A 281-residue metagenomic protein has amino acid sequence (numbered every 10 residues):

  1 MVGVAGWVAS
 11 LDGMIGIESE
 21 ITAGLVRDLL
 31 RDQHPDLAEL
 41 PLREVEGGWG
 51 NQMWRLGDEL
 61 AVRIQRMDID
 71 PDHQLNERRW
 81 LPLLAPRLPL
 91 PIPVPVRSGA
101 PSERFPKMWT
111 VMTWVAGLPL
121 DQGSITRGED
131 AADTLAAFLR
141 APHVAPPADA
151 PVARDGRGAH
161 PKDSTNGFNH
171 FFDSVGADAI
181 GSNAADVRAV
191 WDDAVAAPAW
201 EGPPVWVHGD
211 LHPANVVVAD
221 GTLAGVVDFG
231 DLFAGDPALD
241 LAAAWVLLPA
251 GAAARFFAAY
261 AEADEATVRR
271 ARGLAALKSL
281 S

Functional and structural regions predicted by a protein language model:
V2-A5: Extreme N-terminal basic, low-complexity initiation segments that serve as generic localization/processing leaders
W7-P35: Juxta-kinase regulatory segment immediately upstream of eukaryotic protein kinase catalytic domains
G16, E39-D163, G176-A177, G181: ATP-binding pocket architecture of kinase catalytic cores
P71, P203-V207, H212-A276: Active-site Asp-x-Gly
Q122-S124, D173-V205: ATP-dependent phospho-/nucleotidyl transfer catalytic cores
